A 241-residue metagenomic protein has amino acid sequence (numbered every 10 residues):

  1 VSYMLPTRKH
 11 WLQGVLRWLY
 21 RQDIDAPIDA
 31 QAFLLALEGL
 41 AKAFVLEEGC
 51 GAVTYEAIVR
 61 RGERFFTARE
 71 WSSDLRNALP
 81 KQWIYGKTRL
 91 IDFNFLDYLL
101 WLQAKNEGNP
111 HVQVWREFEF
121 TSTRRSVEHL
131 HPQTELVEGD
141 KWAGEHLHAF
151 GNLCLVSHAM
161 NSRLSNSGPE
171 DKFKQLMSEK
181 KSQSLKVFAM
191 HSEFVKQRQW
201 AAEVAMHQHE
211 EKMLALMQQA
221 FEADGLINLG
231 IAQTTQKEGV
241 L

Functional and structural regions predicted by a protein language model:
V1-L241: Flexible coil/loop and intrinsically disordered segments
